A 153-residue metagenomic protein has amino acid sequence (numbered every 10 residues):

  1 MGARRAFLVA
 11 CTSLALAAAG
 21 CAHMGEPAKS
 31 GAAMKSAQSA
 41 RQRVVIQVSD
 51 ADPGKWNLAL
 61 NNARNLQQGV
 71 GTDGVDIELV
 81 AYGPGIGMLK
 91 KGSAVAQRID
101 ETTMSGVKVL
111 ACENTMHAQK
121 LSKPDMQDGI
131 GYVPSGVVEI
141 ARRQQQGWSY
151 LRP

Functional and structural regions predicted by a protein language model:
M1-V9: N-terminal export leaders
A17-G20: C-terminal motif of bacterial Sec signal peptides marking the signal peptidase cleavage site
A22-M24: Bacterial signal peptide processing site
Q38-A51, V80-Y82: Acidic/histidine-rich, surface-exposed loop or edge segments in extracytoplasmic proteins
V48-L60, I86-L89: Short, glycine-rich nucleotide/cofactor-binding loops
N57-G71: Histidine-anchored nucleotide/phosphate-binding helix
D76-L89: Acidic helix-start/capping segments at beta-turn-to-alpha-helix junctions
G92-P153: A cross-taxonomic marker for long C-terminal extensions/tails that follow the last structured domain
